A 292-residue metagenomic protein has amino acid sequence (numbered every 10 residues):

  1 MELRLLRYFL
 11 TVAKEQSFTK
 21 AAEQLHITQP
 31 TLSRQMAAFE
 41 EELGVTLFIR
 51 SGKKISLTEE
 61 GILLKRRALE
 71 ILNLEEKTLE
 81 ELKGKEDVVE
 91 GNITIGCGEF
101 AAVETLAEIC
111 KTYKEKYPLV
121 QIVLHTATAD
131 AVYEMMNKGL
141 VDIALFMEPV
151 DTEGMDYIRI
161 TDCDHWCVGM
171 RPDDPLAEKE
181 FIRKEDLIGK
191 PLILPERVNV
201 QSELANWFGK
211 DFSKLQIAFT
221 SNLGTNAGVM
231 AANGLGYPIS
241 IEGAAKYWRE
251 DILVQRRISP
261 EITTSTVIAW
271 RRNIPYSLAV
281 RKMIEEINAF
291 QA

Functional and structural regions predicted by a protein language model:
L10-T28: Short helix-boundary/capping micro-motifs
E40-L57: A short LG(V/I)-centered, amphipathic sequence patch enriched for acidic residue(s) preceding the LG motif
E42-L43, L64-E86: Alpha-helical linker/hinge and terminal dimerization helices associated with HTH transcriptional regulators
R66, E108-T112, A129-W166, M170 (+3 more regions): Short beta-strand-centered segments that line the small-molecule binding cleft or hinge of alpha/beta clamshell
E90-T152, F212, T220-L223: Central regulatory/effector-binding core of bacterial HTH transcription factors
E153-R159, C163-H165, N222-N273: Beta-alpha-beta core module
M155-W166, M170-L192: Flexible hinge/capping segments at coil-to-helix
K190-F212, Y276-I284: Secondary-structure junction motif
